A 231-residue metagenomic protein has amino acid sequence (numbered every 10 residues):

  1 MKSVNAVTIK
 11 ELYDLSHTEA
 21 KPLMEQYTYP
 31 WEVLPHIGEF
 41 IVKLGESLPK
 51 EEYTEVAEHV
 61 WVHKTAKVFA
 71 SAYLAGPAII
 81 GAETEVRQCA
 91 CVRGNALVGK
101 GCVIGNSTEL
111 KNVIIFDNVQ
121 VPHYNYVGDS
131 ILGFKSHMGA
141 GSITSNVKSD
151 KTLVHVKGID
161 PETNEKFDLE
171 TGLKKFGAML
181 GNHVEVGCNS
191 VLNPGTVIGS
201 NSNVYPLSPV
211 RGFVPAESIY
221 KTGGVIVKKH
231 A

Functional and structural regions predicted by a protein language model:
M1-H59, F167-T171, N201, L207 (+1 more regions): Terminal amphipathic alpha-helical/low-complexity segments used for targeting or macromolecular assembly
A20-K21, I115-D117, P122-A231: Glycine-rich hexapeptide-repeat left-handed beta-helix
Y29, T84, V113: Conserved hydrophobic/aromatic pocket- or pore-lining residues that grip, position, or stack substrates in active sites
V62-S107: Glycine-rich active-site/cofactor-binding loop and its immediate structural neighborhood
L74, I80, V92, L110 (+3 more regions): Surface-exposed, flexible loop/turn segments at secondary-structure boundaries
